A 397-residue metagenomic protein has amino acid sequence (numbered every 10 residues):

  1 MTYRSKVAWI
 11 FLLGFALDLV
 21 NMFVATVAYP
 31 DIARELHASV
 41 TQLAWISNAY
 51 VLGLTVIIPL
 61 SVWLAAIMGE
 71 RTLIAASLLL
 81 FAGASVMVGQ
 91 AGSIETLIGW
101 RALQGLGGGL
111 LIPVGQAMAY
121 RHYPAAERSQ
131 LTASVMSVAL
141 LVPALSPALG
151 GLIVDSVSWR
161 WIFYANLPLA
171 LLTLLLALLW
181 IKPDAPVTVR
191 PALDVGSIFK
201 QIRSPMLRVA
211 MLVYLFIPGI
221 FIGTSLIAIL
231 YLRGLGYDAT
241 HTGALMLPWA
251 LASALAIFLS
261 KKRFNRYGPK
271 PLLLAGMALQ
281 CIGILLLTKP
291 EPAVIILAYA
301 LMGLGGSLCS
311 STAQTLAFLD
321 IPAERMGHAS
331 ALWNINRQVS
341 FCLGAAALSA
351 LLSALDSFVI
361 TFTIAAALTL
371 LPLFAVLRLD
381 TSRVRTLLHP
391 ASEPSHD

Functional and structural regions predicted by a protein language model:
S5-V20, A25-Y29, L36-V62, A66-I74 (+6 more regions): 12-transmembrane solute porter fold
V51, I58-V195: Helix-loop-helix hairpins in multi-pass membrane proteins, especially solute transporters
P186-P191, S382-E393: Short, Lys/Arg-enriched, Gly/Pro-containing loop segments at transmembrane-helix junctions of multi-pass membrane
H396-D397: Long, low-complexity, intrinsically disordered cytosolic termini of multi-pass membrane proteins
